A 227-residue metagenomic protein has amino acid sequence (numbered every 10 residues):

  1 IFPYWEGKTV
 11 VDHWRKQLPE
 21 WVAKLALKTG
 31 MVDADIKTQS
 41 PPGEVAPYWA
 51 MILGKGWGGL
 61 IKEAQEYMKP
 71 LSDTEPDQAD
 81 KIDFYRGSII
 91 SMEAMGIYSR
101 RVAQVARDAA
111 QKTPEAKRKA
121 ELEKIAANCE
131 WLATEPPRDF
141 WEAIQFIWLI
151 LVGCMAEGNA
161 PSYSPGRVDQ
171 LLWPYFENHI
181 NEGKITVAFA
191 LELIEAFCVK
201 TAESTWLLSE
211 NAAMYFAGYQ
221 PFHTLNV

Functional and structural regions predicted by a protein language model:
I1-V227: Catalytic cofactor-binding cores of redox enzymes
